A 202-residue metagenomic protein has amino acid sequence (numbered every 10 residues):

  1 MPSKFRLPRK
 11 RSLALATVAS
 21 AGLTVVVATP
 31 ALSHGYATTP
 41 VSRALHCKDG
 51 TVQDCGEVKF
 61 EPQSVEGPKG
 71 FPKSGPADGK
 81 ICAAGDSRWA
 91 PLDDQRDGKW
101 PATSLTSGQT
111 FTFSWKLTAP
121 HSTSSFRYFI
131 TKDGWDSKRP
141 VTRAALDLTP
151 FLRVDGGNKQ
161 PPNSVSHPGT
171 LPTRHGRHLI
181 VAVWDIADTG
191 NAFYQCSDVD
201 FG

Functional and structural regions predicted by a protein language model:
M1-S33: Secretory targeting and sorting signals
A31-T142: N-terminal "mature-chain" segments and other terminal, solvent-exposed stretches
T112-K116, F129, S166-T170, V181-V183: Residues within well-ordered beta-strands of beta-sheet-rich folds
A119-H121, D133-W135, L171-G176, G202: A short, structured loop/turn motif at beta-sheet edges
T131, P172-T189: Internal, hydrophobic beta-strand segments that form the core of beta-sheet-rich folds
V141-G169: Extracellular carbohydrate recognition and processing domains and analogous Trp-centered ligand-binding platforms
Y194-G202: Extracytoplasmic/periplasmic copper-protein system
